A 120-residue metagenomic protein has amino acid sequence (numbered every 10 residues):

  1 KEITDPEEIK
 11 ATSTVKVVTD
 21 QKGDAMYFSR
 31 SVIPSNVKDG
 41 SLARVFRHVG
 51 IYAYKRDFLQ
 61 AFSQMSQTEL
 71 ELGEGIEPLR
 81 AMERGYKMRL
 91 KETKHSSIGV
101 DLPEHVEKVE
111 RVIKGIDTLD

Functional and structural regions predicted by a protein language model:
K1-M65: Conserved core of the sugar-phosphate nucleotidyltransferase
L42-D120: Conserved alpha/beta core of the MobA/IspD/sugar-nucleotide pyrophosphorylase nucleotidyltransferase superfamily
